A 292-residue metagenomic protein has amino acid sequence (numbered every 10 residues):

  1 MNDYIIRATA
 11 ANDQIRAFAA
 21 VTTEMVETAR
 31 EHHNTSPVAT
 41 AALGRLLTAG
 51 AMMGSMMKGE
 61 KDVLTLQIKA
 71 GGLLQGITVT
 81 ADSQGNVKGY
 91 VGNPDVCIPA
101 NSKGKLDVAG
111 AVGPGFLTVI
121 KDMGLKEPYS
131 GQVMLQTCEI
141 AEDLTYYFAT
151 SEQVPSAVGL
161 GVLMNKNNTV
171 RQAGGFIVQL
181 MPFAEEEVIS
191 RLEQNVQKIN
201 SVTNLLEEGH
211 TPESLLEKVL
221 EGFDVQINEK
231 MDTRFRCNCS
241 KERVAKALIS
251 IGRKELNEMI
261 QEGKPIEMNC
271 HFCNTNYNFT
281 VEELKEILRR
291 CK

Functional and structural regions predicted by a protein language model:
M1-E229: Interaction interfaces in information-processing and related assembly proteins
Q197-K292: Cys/His-clustered metal-coordination modules, chiefly Zn-binding fingers
